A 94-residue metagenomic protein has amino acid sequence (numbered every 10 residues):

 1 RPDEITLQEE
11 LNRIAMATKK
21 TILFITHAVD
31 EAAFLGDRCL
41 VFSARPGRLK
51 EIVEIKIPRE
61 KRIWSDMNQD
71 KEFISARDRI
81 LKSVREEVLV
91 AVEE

Functional and structural regions predicted by a protein language model:
D3, E10, E72, A76: Conserved acidic
E4-K19: Helical segment within the ABC ATPase nucleotide-binding domain
L11, H27-D30: The feature captures the ABC ATPase H-loop/switch
K19-I25: Conserved H-loop
F34-V41: Conserved catalytic segment of ABC-fold P-loop ATPases
F42-D78: Conserved beta-strand-loop-alpha-helix hinge in the C-terminal portion of ABC ATPase nucleotide-binding domains
S83-E87: C-terminal alpha-helix
V90-E94: ABC-family P-loop ATPase nucleotide-binding domain
